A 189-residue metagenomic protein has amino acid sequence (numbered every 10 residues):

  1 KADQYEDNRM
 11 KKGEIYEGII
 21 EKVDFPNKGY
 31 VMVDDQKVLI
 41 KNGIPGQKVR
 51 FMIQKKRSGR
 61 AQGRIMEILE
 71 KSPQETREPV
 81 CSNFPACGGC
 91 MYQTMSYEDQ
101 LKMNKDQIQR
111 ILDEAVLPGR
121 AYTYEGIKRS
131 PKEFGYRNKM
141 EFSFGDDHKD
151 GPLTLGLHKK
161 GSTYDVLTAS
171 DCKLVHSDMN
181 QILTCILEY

Functional and structural regions predicted by a protein language model:
K1-Y189: Accessory RNA-recognition modules of RNA-modification enzymes
